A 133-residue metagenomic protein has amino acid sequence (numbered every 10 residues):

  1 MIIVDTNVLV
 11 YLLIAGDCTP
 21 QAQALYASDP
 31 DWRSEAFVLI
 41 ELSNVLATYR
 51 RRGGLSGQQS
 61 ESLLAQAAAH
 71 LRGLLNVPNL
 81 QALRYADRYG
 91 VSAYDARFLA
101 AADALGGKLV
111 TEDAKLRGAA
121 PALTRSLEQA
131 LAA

Functional and structural regions predicted by a protein language model:
M1, L99-A133: Acidic, PIN/NYN-like endoribonuclease modules and their adjacent C-terminal/linker elements
M1-F37, Y49-E61: Short, well-structured N-terminal submotif of metal-dependent ribonuclease cores
Y11-L13, V45, A119-A120: Residues that scaffold the ATP/ADP-binding catalytic core of kinase and kinase-like folds
Q21, E41, G118-A119: Phosphate- and divalent-cation-binding pockets in alpha/beta enzyme and binding domains that engage nucleotide-derived
S34-I40, Y94-R97: Aromatic- and histidine-enriched alpha-helix N-cap/loop-to-helix transition segments that scaffold the rims
E41-L46, L63-A67, Q81: A general alpha-helix detector
N44-R51, A104: Short glycine/serine- and small hydrophobic-enriched flexible loop segments
H70-K115: Active-site neighborhoods of divalent-metal-dependent phosphate/nucleic-acid chemistry enzymes
